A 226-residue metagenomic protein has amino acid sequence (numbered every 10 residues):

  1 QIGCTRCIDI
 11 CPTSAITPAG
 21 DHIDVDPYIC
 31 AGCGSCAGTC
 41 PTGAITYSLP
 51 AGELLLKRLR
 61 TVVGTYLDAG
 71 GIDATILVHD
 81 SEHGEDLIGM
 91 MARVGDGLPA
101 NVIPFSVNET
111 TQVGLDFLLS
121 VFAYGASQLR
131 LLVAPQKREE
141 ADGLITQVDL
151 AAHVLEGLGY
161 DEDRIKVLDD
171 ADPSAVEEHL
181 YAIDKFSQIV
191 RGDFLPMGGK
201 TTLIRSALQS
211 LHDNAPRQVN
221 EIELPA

Functional and structural regions predicted by a protein language model:
Q1-D26, A31, S35-E53, A226: Iron-sulfur cluster-binding cysteine motifs and their immediate structural context in ferredoxin-like electron-transfer
Q1-I10, S14, D73-L87, F105 (+2 more regions): Ferredoxin-type iron-sulfur electron-transfer modules and their immediate structural context
P18, G32, T39, Y47-S48 (+4 more regions): Flexible loop/turn segments at secondary-structure boundaries
D24, Y47-G70: A contiguous, basic/glycine-rich beta-loop/short-helix subdomain that forms a polymer-engagement track
M91-I103: Short helix-loop-beta junction
R93-D96, V113, S120: C-terminal structured domains
P104-Q112: Short, glycine-rich nucleotide/cofactor-binding loops
F117-V167, D172: Cofactor-cradling patches in redox/metallo enzymes
